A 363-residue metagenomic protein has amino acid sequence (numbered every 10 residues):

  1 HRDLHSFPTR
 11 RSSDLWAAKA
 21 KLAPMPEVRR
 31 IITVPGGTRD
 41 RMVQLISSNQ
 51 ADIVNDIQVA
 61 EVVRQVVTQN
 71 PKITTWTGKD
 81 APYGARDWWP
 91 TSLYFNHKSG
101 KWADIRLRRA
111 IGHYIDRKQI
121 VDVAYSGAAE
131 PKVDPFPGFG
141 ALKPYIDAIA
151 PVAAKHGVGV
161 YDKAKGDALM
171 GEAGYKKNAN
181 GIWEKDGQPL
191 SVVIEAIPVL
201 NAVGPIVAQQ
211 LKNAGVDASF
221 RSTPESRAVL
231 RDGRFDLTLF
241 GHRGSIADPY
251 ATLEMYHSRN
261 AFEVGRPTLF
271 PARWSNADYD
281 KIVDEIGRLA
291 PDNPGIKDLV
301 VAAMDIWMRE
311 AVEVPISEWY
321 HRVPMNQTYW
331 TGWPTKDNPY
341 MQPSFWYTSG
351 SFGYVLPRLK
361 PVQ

Functional and structural regions predicted by a protein language model:
H1-L4: Short, exposed "boundary/linker" segments that immediately precede the start of a downstream structural module
S6, G112-P151, A164-D167, P198-Q209 (+1 more regions): Detector for C-terminal structural segments
S6, R10-R41, Q65-W89, K176-A179 (+3 more regions): Aromatic-rich, solvent-exposed beta-strand/loop patch
R11-A17, G37, P82-A110, Y114 (+4 more regions): A bilobed periplasmic-binding-protein/Venus flytrap-type ligand-binding module shared by bacterial periplasmic
A23, V34-T38, V43, Y83-D87 (+7 more regions): Extracytoplasmic/periplasmic, Sec-exported soluble proteins
E27-V28, S47, T91-R108, L142-A154 (+3 more regions): Flexible glycine/proline-enriched surface loops and loop-helix/loop-strand junctions
R29-R30, V34, T38, L45 (+7 more regions): Ligand/substrate-recognition segments at binding pockets and active sites
I32-S99, K118, D122-A124, L237 (+1 more regions): Extracellular/periplasmic solute-recognition and catalytic clefts
